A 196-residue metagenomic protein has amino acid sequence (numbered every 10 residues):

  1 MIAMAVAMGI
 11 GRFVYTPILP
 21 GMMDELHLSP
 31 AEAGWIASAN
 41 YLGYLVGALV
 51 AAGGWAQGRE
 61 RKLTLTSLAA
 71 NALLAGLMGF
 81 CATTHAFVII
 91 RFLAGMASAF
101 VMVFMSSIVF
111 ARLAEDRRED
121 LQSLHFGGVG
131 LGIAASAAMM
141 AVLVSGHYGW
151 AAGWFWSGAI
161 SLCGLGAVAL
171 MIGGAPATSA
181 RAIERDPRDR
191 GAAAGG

Functional and structural regions predicted by a protein language model:
M1-V14, A193-G196: Pair of pore-lining "gating" transmembrane helices in MFS-fold secondary transporters
F13, Y41-L49, A134: Residue-level signature of mid-helix packing/kink "hotspots" within the transmembrane helices of 12-pass Major
H27, F80-A86: Helix-breaking motifs and short loop linkers at transmembrane-helix boundaries and internal kinks in secondary membrane
G47-R59: Helix-to-loop junctions at the C-terminal end of transmembrane segments in multipass secondary transporters
R61-T64: Primarily marks hydrophobic transmembrane alpha-helices of the MFS/SLC 12-helix fold
A70-A82: C-terminal ends and interior cores of transmembrane alpha-helices in multi-pass membrane transporters/permeases
T84-A86, R117, L124-G173: Helix-loop-helix hairpin linking two adjacent transmembrane segments in secondary transporters
I90-G128: Cytoplasmic helix-loop-helix junction between adjacent transmembrane helices in 12-TM secondary transporters
